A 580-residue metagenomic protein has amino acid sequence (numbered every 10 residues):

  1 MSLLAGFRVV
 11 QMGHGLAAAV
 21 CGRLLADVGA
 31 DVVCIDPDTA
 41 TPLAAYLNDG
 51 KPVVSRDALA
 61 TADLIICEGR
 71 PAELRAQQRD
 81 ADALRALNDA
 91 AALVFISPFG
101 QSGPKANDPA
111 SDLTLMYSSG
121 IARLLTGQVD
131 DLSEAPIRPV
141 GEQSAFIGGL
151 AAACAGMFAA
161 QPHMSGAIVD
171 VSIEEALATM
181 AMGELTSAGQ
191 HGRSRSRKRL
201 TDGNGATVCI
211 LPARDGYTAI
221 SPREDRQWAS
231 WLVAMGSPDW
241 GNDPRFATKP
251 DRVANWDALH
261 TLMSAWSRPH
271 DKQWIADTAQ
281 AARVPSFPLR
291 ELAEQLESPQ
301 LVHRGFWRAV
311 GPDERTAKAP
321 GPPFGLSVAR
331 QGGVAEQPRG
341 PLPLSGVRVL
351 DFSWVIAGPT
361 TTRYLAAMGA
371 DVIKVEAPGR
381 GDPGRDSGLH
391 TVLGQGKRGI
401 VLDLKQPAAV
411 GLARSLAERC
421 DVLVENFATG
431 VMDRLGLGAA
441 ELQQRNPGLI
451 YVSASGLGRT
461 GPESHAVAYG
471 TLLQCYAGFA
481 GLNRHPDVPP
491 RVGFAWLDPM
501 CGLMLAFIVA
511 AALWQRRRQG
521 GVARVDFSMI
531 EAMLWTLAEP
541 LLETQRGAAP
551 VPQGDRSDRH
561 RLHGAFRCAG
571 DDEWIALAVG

Functional and structural regions predicted by a protein language model:
M1-T41, K51-S102, I147-G381, V410-R414 (+7 more regions): Acyl-CoA thioester-binding alpha/beta core of soluble enzymes
T39, G379, D386-V392, Q406: Conserved core of the PLP fold type I
L43-R56, Y117, L389-L404, C475: N-terminal glycine-rich dinucleotide-binding loop that anchors FAD/FMN and/or NAD(P) in oxidoreductases
R79-R123, L437-N446, I450-G481: Rossmann-fold NAD(P)-binding glycine/threonine-rich loop
S119-R138, A477-G493: The feature captures the short pre-catalytic strand/loop hairpin that immediately precedes and shapes the active-site
S133-E142, P212-D215, D487-L497, C568-D572: Flexible glycine/proline-enriched surface loops and loop-helix/loop-strand junctions
T361-Y364, H390-I400, Q406-C420, A440 (+5 more regions): C-terminal structured domain segments across diverse proteins
